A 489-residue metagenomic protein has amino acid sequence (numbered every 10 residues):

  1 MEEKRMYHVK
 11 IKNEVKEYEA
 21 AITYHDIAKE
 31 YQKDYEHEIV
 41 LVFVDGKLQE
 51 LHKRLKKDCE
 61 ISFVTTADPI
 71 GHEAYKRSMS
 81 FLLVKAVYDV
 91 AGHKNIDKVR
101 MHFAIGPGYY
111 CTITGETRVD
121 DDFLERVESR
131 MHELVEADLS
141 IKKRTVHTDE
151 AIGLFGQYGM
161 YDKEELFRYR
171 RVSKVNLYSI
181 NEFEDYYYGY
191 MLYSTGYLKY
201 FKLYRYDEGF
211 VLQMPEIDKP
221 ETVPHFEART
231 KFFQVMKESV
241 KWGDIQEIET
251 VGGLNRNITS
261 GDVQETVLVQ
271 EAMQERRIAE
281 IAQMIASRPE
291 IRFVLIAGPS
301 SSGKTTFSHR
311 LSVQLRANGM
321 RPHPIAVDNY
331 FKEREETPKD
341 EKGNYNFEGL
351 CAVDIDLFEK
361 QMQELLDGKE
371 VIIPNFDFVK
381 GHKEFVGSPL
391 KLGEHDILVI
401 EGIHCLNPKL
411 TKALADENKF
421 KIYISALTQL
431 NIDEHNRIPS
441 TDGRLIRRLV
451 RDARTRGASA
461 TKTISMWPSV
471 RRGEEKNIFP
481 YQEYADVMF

Functional and structural regions predicted by a protein language model:
M1-I105, E116-T117, S129-R130: Ubiquitin-like/PB1-type beta-grasp interaction modules and other compact soluble beta-rich domains
K53-K56, E60-A74, A86, N95-I105 (+3 more regions): Auxiliary tRNA-acceptor-end handling modules of aminoacyl-tRNA synthetases
P289, T411-F489: Conserved NTP phosphate-binding and transfer environment spanning the P-loop NTPase/kinase superfamily
V294-I296: Hydrophobic anchor at the beta1->P-loop junction of P-loop NTPases
K304: Conserved lysine of the Walker
F307, L311: Hydrophobic positions on the alpha1 helix immediately C-terminal to the Walker A/P-loop
A317-E335: Short beta-strand-centered segment that lines the nucleotide-binding/catalytic pocket of NTP-utilizing
K332, E336-V379: Conserved nucleotide-sensing/catalytic segment adjacent to the nucleotide-binding pocket in NTP-handling enzymes
